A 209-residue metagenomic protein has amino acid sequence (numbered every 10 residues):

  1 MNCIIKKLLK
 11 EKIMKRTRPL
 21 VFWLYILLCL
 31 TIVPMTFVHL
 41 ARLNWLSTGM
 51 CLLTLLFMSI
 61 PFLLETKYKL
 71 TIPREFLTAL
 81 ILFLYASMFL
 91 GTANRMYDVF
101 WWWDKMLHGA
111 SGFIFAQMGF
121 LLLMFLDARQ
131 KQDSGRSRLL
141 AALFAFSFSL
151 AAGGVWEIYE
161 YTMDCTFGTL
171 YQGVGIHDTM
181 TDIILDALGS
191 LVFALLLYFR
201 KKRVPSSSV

Functional and structural regions predicted by a protein language model:
E11-L27: N-terminal membrane topogenic signal
V38-W45, K67-L70, A93-W102: Membrane-interface helix caps and helix-loop-helix hairpins in membrane proteins
L43, L63-E75, Q130-R136: Membrane-interface helix-boundary motifs at transmembrane edges
G49-L52, T71-L82, K105-L107: Cytoplasmic-side transmembrane-helix entry/capping segments in multi-pass membrane proteins
M58-F62, F83-M88, A116-Q117, F148-W156 (+3 more regions): Alpha-helical transmembrane segments of multi-pass membrane proteins
N94-D104, L150-L191: Interfacial helix-loop-helix junctions of multi-pass membrane proteins
A110-D127, C165-Y171, A187-K201: Membrane-interfacial alpha-helical segments at the cytosolic side of multi-pass membrane proteins
R136, G154, M180-V209: Primarily interfacial, aromatic-capped hydrophobic alpha-helices that serve as membrane anchors
